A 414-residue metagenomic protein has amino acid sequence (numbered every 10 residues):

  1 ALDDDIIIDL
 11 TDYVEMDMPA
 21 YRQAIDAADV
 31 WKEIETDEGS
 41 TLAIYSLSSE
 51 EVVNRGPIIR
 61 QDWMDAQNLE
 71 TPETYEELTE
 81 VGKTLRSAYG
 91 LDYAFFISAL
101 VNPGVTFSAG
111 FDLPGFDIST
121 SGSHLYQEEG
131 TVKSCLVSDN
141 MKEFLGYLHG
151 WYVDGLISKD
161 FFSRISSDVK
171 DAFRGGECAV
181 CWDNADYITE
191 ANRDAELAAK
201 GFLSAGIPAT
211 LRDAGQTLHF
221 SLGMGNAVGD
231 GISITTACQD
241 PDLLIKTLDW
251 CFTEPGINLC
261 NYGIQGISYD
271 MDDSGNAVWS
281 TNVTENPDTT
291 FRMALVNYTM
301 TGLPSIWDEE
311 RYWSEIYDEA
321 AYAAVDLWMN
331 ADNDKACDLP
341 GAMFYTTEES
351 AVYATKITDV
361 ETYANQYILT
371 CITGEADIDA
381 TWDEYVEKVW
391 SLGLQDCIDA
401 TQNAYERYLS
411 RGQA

Functional and structural regions predicted by a protein language model:
A1-A414: Extracytoplasmic/secretory soluble proteins
